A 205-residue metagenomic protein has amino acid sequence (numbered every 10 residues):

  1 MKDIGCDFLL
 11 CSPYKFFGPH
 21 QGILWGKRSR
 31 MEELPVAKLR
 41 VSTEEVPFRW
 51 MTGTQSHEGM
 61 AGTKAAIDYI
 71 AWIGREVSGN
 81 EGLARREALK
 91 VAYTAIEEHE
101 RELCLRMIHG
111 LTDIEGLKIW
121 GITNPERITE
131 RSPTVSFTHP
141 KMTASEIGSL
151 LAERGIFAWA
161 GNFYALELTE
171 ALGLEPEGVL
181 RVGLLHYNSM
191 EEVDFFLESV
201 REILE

Functional and structural regions predicted by a protein language model:
M1-E205: Pyridoxal 5′-phosphate
